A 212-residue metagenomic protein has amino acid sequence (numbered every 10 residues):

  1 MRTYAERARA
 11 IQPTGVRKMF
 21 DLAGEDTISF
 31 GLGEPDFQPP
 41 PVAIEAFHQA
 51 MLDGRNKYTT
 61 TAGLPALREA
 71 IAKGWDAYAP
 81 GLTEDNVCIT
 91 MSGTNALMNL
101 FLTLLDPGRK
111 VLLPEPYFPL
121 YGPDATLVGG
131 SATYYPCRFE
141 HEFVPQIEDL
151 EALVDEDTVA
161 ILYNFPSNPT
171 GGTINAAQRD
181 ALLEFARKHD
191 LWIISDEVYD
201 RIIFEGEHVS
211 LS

Functional and structural regions predicted by a protein language model:
M1-R7: Generic N-terminal amphipathic, Lys/Arg-enriched alpha-helix
R7-S92, N99: N-terminal small-domain helix-loop-helix segment of the aminotransferase-like
A8, L32, P114, G171 (+1 more regions): Glycine- and other small-residue-rich loops at beta-strand/loop junctions that grip anionic moieties
G24-T27, G129, D157-T158, D190: Residue-level detector of structured alpha->beta connecting loops
R55-E184, R201-S212: Conserved core of the PLP fold type I
L191-W192, I203: Metal-dependent active-site segment of extracytoplasmic phospho-/sulfohydrolases and closely related
